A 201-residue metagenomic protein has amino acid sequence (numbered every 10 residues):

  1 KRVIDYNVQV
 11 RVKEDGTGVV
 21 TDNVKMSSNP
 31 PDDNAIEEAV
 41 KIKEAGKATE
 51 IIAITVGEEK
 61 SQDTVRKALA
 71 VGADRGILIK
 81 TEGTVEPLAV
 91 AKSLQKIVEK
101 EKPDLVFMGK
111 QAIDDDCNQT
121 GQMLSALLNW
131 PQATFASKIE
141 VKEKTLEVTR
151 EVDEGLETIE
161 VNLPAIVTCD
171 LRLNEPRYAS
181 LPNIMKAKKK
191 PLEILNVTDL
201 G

Functional and structural regions predicted by a protein language model:
K1-G201: N-terminal glycine-rich FAD/FM-binding segment characteristic of electron-transfer flavoproteins
